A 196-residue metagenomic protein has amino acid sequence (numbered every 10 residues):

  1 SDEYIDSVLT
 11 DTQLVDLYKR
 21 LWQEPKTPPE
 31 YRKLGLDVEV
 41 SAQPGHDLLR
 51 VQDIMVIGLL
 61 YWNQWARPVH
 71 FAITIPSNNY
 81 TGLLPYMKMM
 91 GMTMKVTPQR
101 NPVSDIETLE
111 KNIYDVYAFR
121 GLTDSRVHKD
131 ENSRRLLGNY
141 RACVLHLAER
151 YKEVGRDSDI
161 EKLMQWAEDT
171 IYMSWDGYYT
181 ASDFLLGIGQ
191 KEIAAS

Functional and structural regions predicted by a protein language model:
S1-S196: ER/secretory pathway lumenal C-terminal domains and tails of membrane proteins involved in glycoprotein biogenesis
